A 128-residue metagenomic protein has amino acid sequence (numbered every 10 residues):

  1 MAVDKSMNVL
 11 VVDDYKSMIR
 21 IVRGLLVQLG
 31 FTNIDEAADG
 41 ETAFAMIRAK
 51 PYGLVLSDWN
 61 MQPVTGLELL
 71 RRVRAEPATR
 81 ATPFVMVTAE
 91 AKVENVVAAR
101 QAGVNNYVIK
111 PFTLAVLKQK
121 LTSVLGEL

Functional and structural regions predicted by a protein language model:
K16-D35: Two-component/phosphorelay signaling modules centered on CheY-like receiver
R23, E68, A91-N106: Alpha4 helix (beta4-alpha4-beta5 surface) of REC/receiver domains from two-component response regulators
E36-A45, G66: Helix N-cap/capping motif at the beta->alpha junctions
A45, L67-R80: Short amphipathic alpha-helix used as the core "switch/output" element in two-component signaling
P51-L56: Active-site beta3 strand of CheY-like receiver
M61: Receiver (REC) domain active-site loop signature in two-component systems and cognate sites in sensor histidine kinases
F112-L121: C-terminal output helix
